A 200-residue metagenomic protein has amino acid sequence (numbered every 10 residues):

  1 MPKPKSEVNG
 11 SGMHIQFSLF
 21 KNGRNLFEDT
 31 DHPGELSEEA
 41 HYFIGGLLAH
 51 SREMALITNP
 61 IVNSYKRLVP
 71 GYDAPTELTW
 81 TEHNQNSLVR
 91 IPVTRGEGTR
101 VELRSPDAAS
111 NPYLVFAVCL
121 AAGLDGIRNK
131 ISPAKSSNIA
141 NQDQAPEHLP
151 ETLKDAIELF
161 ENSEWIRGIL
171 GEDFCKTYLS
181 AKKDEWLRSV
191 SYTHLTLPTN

Functional and structural regions predicted by a protein language model:
M1-S137, Q142, P146: Active-site capping/gating regions of soluble enzymes
G23, A122, I166, T199-N200: A very general structural signal that marks isolated residues within well-ordered alpha-helical segments
A145-Y192: Internal helix-turn-beta structural module
T193-T199: Conserved small/polar residues in nucleotide/adenosyl-binding loops
